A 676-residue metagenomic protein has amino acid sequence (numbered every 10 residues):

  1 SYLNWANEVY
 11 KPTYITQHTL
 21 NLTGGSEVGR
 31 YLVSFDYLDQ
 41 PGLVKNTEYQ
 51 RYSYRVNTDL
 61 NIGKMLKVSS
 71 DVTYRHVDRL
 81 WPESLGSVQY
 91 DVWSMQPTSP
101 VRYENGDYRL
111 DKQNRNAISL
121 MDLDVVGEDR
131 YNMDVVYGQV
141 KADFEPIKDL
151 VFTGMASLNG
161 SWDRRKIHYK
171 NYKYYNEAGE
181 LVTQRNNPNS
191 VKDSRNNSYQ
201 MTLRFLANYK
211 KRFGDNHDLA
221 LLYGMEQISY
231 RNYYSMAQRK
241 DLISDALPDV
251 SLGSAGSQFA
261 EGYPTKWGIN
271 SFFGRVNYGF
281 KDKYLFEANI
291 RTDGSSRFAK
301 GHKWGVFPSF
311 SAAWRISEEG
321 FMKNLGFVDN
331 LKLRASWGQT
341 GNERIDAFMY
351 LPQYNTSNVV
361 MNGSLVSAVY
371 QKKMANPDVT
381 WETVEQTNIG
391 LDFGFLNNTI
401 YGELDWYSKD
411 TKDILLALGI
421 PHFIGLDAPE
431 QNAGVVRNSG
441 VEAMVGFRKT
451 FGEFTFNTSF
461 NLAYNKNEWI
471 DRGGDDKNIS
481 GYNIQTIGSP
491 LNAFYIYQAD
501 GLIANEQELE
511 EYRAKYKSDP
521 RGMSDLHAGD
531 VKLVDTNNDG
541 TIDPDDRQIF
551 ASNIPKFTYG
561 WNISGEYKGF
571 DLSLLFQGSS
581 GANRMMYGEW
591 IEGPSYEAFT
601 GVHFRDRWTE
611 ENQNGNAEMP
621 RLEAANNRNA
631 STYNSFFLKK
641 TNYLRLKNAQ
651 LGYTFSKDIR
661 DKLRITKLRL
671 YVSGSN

Functional and structural regions predicted by a protein language model:
S1, G42-Y49, S53-Y137, M155 (+7 more regions): Surface-exposed loop/interface segments of Gram-negative outer-membrane beta-barrel transport/assembly proteins
V9-Y10, Q17-L43, R55-N61, S69-D71 (+5 more regions): Predominantly transmembrane beta-strands of Gram-negative outer membrane beta-barrel pores used for transport
L20-G24, Y54-L60, G138-F144, L203-Y209 (+9 more regions): Residues on the lipid-exposed face of transmembrane beta-strands in outer-membrane beta-barrel proteins
S26, Y37, I62, Y74 (+16 more regions): Short beta-strand segments enriched in hydrophobic/aromatic residues within well-folded beta-rich domains
S26-R30, G63-M65, I147-D149, G214-D218 (+7 more regions): Strand-connecting loop/turn motifs
F35-P41, F286-S295, W337: Transmembrane beta-strand segments that form the barrel wall of outer-membrane beta-barrel proteins
L43-N46, S296-G301: Solvent-exposed loop/turn segments connecting transmembrane beta-strands in outer-membrane beta-barrel proteins
N457, S552-S580, A630-N676: Conserved C-terminal beta-signal and adjacent last beta-strands/turns of outer-membrane beta-barrel proteins
